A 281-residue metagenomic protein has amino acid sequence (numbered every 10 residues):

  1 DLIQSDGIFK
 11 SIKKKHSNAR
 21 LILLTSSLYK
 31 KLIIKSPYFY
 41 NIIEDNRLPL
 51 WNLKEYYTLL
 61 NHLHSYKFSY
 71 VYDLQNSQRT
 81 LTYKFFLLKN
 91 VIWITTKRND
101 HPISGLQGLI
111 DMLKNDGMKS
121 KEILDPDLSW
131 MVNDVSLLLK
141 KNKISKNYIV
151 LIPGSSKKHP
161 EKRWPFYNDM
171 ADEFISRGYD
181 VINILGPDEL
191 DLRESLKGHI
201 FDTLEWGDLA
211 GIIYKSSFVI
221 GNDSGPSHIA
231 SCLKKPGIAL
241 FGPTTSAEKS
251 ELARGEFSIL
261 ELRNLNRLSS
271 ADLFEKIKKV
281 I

Functional and structural regions predicted by a protein language model:
L2-I281: Catalytic machinery of carbohydrate-active enzymes, primarily nucleotide-sugar-dependent glycosyltransferases
